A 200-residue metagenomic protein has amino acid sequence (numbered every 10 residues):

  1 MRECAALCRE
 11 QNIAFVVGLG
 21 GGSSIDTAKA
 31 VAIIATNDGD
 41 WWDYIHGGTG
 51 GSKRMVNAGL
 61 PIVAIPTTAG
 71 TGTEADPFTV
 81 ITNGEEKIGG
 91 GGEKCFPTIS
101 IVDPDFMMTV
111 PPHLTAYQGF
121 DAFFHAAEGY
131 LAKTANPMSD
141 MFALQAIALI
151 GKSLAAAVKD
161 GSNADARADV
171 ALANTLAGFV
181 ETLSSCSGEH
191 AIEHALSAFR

Functional and structural regions predicted by a protein language model:
R2-P104: Glycine/threonine-rich beta-strand-loop-alpha-helix active-site module that forms ligand/phosphate-binding
D26-A30, A122, A191: Short amphipathic alpha-helical face segments that pack within enzyme cores and frequently flank/anchor catalytic
I34, G129, F199: Active-site catalytic microenvironments for nucleophilic, acid-base chemistry
F78-S184: Carboxylate- and glycine-rich phosphate/diphosphate-binding segment that chelates Mg2+/Mn2+
G188-H194: Active-site loop ensemble at the mouth of alpha/beta enzyme cores that anchors a bound cofactor
H194-R200: Catalytic phosphate/nucleotide-handling subdomain of diverse soluble enzymes
